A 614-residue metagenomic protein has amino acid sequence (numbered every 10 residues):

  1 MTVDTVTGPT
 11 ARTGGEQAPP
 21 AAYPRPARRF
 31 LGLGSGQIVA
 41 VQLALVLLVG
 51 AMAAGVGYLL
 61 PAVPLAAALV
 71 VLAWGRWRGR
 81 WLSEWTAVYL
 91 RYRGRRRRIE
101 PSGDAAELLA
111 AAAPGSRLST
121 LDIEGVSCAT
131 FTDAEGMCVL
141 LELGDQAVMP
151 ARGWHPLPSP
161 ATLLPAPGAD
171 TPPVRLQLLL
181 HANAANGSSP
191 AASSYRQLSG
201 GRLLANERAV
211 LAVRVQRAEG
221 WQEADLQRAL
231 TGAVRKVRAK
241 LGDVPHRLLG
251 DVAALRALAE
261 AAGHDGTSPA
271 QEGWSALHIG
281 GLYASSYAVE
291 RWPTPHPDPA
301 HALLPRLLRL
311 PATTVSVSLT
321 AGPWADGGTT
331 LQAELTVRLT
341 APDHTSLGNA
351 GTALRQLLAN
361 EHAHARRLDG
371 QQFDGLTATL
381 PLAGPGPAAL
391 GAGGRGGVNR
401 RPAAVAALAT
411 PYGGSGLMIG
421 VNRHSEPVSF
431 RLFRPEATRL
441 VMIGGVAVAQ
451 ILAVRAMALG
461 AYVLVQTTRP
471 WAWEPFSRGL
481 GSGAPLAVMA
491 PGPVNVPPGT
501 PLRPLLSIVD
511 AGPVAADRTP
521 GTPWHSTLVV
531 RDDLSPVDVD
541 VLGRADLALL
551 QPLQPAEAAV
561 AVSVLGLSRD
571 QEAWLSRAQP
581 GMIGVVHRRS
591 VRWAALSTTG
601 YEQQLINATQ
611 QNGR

Functional and structural regions predicted by a protein language model:
M1-D104, E426, D546-L549, S568 (+1 more regions): N-terminal alpha-helical membrane-insertion module
T2-P19, L60-A404, V448, V454 (+2 more regions): Extended, folded cores of ATP/NTP-driven motor/assembly subunits in large transport and secretion machines
S127-F131, T377-S482, R588-R614: Extended, compositionally biased accessory segments flanking or bridging domains
D145, T340-P342, M442-V446, Q466-P470 (+4 more regions): Structural motif
T162-A166, P513-L542, Q554-P555: Substrate-engagement module of ASCE P-loop NTPases
G460, R503-L505, P523-H525, L542-L547: Short, well-ordered alpha-helix to beta-strand connector turns
S477, R531-G600: Conserved ATP-driven motor cores of ASCE-family P-loop NTPases powering translocation/secretion/packaging/pilus
G479-D532: Conserved nucleotide-sensing/catalytic segment adjacent to the nucleotide-binding pocket in NTP-handling enzymes
